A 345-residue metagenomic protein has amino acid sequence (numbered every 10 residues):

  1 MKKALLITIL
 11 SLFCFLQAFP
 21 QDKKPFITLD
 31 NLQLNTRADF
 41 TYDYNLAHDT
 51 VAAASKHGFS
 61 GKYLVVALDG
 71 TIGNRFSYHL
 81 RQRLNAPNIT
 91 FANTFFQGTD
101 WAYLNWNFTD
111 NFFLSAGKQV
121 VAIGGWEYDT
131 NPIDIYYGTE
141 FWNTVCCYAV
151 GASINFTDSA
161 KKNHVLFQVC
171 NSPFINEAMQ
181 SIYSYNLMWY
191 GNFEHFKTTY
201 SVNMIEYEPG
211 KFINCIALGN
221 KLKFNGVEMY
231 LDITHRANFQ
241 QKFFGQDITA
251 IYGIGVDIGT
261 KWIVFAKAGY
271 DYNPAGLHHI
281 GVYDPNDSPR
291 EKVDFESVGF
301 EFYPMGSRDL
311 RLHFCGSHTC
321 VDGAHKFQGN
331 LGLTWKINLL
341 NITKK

Functional and structural regions predicted by a protein language model:
M1-K24: Bacterial Sec-dependent N-terminal signal peptides
C14, C146-C147, F156, C170 (+3 more regions): Generic recognition of cysteine residues
K24-D43, S55-S172, G191-N192, F265 (+1 more regions): Outer membrane beta-barrel
L29, N35-S55, T90-A92, Y103 (+5 more regions): Outer-membrane beta-barrel pore domains
K62, G98, D110, Y148 (+5 more regions): Exposed loop/turn and edge beta-strand positions of beta-sandwich/beta-sheet ligand-binding modules
T94-G98, F174, Q180, D287 (+1 more regions): Short, electropositive alpha-helical surface patch
I123-G125, I175-E177, D322-G323: Short catalytic/ligand-binding loop motif for oxyanion handling, primarily in non-cytosolic enzymes, centered on
V165-N214: Loop-centered beta-sheet repeat module
